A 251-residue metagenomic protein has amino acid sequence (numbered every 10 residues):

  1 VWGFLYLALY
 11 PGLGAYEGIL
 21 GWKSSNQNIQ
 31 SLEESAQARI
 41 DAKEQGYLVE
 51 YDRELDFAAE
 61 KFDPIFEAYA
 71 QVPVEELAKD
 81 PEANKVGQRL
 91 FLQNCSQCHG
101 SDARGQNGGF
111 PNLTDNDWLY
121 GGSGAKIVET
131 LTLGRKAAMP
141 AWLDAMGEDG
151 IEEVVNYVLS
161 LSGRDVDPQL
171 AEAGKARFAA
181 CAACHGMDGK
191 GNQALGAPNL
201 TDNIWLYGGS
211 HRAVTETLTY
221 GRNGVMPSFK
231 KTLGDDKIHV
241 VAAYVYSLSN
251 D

Functional and structural regions predicted by a protein language model:
V1-A78, Y120-K126, A141-V158, K231-Y246: Periplasmic c-type cytochrome electron-transfer domains
Y10-I19, N84, L90, G134-A137: Hydrophobic, ordered structural segments
G14, K43-D52, L90, K136 (+5 more regions): Short sequence/structural segments immediately N-terminal
W22, N26-E44, F62, F66 (+9 more regions): Amphipathic, alpha-helical segments enriched in basic
E44-A59, Q88-Q93, L113-G122, P140-D144 (+2 more regions): Phosphate-binding glycine-rich loops and adjacent basic patches that engage nucleotide phosphates, nucleic-acid
Q45-A83, S96-W118, S160-L170, M187-G196: Accessory recognition modules or surfaces
K79-R104, D115, G121-G122, V128-L133 (+3 more regions): Sequence/structural segment immediately N-terminal to covalent heme-attachment motifs in c-type and related
G108, T114-G163, D188, N192-N250: Extracytoplasmic electron-transfer domains, predominantly the class I c-type cytochrome c fold
